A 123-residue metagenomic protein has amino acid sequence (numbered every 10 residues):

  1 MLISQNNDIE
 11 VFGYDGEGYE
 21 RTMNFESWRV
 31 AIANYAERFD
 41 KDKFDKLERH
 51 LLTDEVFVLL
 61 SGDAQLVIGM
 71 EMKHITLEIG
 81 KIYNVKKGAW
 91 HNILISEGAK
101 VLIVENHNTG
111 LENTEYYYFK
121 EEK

Functional and structural regions predicted by a protein language model:
M1-I32, F39-K41: A short, N-terminal "cap"/entry segment at the start of jelly-roll beta-barrel domains of the cupin/DSBH fold
I3-S4, S96-K123: Double-stranded beta-helix
W28-V30, T53-V56, G98-K100: Short, surface-exposed beta-edge/turn micro-motifs
D40, G62-V67, I82: Short beta-strand segments in beta-sandwich/barrel cores
K43-R49: Compact, glycine-rich, soluble single-domain proteins
R49-L66: Short, conserved beta-strand element in jelly-roll/cupin
L66-V67, V85, W90-S96, V101-I103: Short beta-strand His + acidic residue motifs that chelate non-heme Fe in jelly-roll/DSBH and cupin folds
M70-K87: Short acidic-glycine-tyrosine-enriched beta hairpin
